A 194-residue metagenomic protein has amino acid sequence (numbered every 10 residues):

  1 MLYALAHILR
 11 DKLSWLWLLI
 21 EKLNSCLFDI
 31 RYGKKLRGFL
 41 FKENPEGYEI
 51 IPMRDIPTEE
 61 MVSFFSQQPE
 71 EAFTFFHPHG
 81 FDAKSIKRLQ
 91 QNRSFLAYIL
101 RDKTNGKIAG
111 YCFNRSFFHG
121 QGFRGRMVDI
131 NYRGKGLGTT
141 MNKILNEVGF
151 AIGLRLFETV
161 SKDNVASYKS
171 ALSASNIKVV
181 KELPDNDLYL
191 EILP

Functional and structural regions predicted by a protein language model:
L2-I56: Conserved N-terminal entry element of GNAT/NAT acetyltransferase domains
N44-H79: Short amphipathic alpha-helix that is part of the acyltransferase structural core
T74-Q121: Acetyl-CoA-dependent GNAT
R115-R124, R133, D185: A conserved beta-turn-beta hairpin within the catalytic core of GNAT-like acetyltransferases that forms part
G125-K135, V160-S161: A short, internal acetyl-CoA/4′-phosphopantetheine-binding micro-motif in the GNAT/acyltransferase core
G134-G149, K169, S173: Conserved acetyl-CoA-binding loop-helix of GNAT-fold acetyltransferases
T139, K162-K181: Conserved active-site alpha-helix within GNAT-family acetyltransferase domains
G149-S161: Conserved GNAT acetyl-CoA-binding A-motif
